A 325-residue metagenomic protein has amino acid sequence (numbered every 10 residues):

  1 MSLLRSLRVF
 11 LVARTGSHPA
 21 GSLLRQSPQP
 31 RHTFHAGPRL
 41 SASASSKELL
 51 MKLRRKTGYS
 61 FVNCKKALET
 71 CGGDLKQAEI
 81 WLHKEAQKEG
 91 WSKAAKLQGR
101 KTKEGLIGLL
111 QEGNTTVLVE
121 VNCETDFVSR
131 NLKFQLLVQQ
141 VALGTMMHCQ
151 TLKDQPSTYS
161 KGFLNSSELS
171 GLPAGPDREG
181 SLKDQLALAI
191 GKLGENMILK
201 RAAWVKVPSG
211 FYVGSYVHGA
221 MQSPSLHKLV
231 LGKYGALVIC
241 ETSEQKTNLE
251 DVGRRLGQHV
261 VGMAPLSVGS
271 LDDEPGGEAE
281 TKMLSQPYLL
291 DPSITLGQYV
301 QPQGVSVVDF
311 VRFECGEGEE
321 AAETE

Functional and structural regions predicted by a protein language model:
S2-E325: N-terminal assembly/interaction segments in proteins that build large macromolecular machines
